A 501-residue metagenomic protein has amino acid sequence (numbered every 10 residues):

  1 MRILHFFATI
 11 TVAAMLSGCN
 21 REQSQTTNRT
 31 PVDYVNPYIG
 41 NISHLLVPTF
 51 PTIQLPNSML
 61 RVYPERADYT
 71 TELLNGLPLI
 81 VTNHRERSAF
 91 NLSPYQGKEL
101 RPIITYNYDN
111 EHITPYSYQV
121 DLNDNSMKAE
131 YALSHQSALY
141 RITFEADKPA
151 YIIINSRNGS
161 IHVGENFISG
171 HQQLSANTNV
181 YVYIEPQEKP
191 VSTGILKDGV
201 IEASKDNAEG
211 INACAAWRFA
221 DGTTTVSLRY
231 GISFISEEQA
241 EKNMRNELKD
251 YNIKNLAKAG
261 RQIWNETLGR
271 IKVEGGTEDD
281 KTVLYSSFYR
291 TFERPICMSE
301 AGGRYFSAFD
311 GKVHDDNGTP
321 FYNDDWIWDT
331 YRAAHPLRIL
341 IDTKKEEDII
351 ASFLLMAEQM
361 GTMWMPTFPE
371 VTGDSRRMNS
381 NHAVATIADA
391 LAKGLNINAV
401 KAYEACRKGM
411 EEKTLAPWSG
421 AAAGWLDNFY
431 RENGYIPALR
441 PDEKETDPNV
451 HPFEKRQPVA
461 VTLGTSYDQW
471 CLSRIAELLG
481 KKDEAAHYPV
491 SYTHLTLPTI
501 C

Functional and structural regions predicted by a protein language model:
R2-T9: Sec-dependent signal peptide recognition, specifically the positively charged N-region followed immediately by
T9-T11, I142: Detector for intrinsically disordered, low-structure N-terminal pre-sequences
S17-G18: C-terminal motif of bacterial Sec signal peptides marking the signal peptidase cleavage site
S24-L463, D468-C471, I475-P489: Accessory carbohydrate-recognition regions in carbohydrate-active enzymes
T493-T499: Conserved small/polar residues in nucleotide/adenosyl-binding loops
